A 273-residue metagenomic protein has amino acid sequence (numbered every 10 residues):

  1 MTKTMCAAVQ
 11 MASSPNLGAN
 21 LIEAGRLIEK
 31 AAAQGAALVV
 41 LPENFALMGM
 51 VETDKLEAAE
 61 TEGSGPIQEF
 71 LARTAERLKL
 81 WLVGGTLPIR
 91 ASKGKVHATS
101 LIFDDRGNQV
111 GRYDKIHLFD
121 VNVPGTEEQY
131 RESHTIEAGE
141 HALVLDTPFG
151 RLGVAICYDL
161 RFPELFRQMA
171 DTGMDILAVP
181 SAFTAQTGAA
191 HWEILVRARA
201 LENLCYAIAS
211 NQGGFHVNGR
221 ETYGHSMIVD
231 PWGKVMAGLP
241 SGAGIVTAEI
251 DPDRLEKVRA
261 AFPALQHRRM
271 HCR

Functional and structural regions predicted by a protein language model:
M1-A7: Extreme N-terminal starter segment of soluble prokaryotic enzymes
Q10-N16: Short polar catalytic/cofactor-binding loops
L17, G25-R106, R112, F183-C205: Cys-nucleophile CN-hydrolase/nitrilase-fold catalytic domain and related Cys-dependent amidase chemistry that acts on
A19-I28, R161-R167: Short, acidic/polar
E60, A91-T172, A185-T187, H191-I194 (+1 more regions): Active-site catalytic loop in hydrolytic enzyme cores
E62-V83, R151, C157-V246: CN hydrolase (nitrilase-like) catalytic-core segments centered on the catalytic cysteine and neighboring Lys/Glu
G84-T86, T99-I102, L143-L145, S226-I228 (+1 more regions): Short beta-strand scaffold segments in enzyme catalytic cores
D253-R273: A short C-terminal boundary segment appended to hydrolase-like catalytic domains
